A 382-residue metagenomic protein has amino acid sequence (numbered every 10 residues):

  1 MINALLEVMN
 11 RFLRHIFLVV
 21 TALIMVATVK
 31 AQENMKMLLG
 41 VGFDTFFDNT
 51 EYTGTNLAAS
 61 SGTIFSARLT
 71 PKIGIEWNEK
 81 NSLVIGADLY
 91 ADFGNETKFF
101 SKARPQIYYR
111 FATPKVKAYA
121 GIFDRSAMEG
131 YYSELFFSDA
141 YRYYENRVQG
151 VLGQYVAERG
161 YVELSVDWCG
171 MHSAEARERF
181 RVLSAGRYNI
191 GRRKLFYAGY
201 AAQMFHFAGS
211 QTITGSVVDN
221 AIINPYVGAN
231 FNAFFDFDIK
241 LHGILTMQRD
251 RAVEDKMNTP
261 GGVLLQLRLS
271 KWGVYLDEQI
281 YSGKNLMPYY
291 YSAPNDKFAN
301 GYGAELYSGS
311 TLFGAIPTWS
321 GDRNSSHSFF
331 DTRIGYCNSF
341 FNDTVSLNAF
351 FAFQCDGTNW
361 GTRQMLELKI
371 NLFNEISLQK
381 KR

Functional and structural regions predicted by a protein language model:
M1-M37, G153, T362-R382: Bacterial Sec-dependent N-terminal signal peptides
A31-F111, F350, T362-S377, K381: Beta-barrel outer-membrane channel/assembly domains of diderm bacteria
F47-N49, A91, S126-M128, G170 (+3 more regions): Feature marks short, surface-exposed loop/turn motifs that line or immediately flank catalytic pockets and channel
T53-A59, E134-L135, S310, I316: Flexible, solvent-exposed loop segments that connect beta-strands
A67, A103, E145-R147, A221 (+1 more regions): Residues that act as N-cap/strand-start positions at coil-to-secondary-structure junctions
E79, A140-Y144, T318-G321: A short acidic, glycine-rich active-site loop that binds or catalyzes chemistry on phosphate/adenosine moieties
Q106, A157-S165, C169, E175 (+1 more regions): Exposed, low-structure sequence patches enriched in small/polar residues
K117-R187, M204: Surface-exposed coil loops of outer-membrane beta-barrel proteins
